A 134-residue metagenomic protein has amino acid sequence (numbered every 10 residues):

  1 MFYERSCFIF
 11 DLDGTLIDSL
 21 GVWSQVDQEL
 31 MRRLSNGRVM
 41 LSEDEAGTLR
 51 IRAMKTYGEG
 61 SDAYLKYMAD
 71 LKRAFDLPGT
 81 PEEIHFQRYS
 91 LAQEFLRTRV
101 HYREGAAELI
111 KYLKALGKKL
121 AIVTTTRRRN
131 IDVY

Functional and structural regions predicted by a protein language model:
F2-E104, Y112, L116: N-terminal helical cap/lid subdomain that shapes the substrate entry/recognition surface in HAD-like hydrolases
Q87-R88, A106-Y134: Substrate-recognition element of Asp-dependent hydrolases with the DxDx(T/V) motif
